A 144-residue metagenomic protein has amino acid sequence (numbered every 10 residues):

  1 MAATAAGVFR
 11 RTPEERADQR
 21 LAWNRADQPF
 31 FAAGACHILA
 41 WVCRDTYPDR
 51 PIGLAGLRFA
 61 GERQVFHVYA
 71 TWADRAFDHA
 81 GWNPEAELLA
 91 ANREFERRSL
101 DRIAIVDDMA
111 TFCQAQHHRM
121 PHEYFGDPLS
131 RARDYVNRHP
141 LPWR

Functional and structural regions predicted by a protein language model:
M1-R144: A structural boundary/capping signal
